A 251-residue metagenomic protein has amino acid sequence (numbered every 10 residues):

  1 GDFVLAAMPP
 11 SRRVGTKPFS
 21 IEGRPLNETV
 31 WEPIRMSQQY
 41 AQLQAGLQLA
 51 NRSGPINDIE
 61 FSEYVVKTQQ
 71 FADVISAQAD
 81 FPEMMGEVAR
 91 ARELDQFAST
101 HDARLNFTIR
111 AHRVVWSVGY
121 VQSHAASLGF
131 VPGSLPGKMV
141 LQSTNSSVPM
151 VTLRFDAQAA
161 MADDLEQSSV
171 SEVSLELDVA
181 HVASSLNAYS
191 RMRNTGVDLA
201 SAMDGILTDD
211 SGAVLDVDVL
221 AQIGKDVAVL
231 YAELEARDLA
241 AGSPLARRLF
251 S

Functional and structural regions predicted by a protein language model:
G1-N51, N57-V66, Q70-E87, E93-H101 (+1 more regions): Charge-rich interaction surfaces and accessory domains that mediate macromolecular binding and assembly
A91, A98-V115, Y120-S251: Membrane-proximal, solvent-exposed terminal domains/tails of membrane-associated proteins
